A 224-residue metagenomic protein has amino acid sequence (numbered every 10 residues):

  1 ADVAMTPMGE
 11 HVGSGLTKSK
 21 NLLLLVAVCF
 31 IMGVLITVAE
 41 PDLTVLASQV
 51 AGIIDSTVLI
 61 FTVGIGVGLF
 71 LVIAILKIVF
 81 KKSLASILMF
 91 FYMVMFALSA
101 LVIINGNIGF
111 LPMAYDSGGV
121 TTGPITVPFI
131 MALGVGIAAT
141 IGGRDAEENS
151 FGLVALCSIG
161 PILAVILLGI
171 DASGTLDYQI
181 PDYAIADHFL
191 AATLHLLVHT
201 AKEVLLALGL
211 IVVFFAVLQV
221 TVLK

Functional and structural regions predicted by a protein language model:
A1, S14-S19, I141-K224: Signature of multi-pass transmembrane helix bundles
A1, V28-L35, G66-K77, Y92-I104 (+3 more regions): Hydrophobic core segments of alpha-helical transmembrane domains in multi-pass membrane transport and ion-translocation
D2-H11, V34-L46, N105-F110: Transmembrane alpha-helix boundary signature
T6, E10, S14-L22, S48-S56 (+4 more regions): Juxtamembrane helix-boundary/capping and inter-helix hinge elements in multi-pass membrane proteins
L22-S99: Helix-loop-helix junctions within the multi-pass membrane cores of secondary transporters/permeases
L43-I54, N107-T121, D177-L196: Membrane-interface interhelical loops and short amphipathic "cap" helices that link adjacent transmembrane segments
I54-G66, S117-I130, H199-I211: Structural signature of hydrophobic alpha-helical transmembrane segments
I108-D116, G134-R144, A172-T175: Transmembrane helix-loop junctions at the membrane interface of multipass transporters and ion channels
